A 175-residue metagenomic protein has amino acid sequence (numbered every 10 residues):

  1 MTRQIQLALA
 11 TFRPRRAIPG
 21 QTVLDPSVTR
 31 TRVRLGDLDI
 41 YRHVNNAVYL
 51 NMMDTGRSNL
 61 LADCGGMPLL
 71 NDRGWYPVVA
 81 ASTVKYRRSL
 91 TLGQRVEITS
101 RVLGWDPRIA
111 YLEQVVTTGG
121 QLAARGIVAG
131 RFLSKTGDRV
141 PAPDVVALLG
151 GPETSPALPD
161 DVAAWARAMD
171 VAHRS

Functional and structural regions predicted by a protein language model:
M1-A17, L90-R95, R101-S175: HotDog/MaoC-like acyl-thioester-processing domains
T2-N59, D160-S175: Catalytic strand-loop segment that frames the active site of acyl-thioester-processing enzymes
L24-V28, G74, A81: Sequence-level motif detector for i,i+2 pairs with an aromatic at +2
R30-R34, K85, R131: Generic structural detector for well-ordered beta-strands
I40-H43, R88, Q94: Short histidine-centered beta-strand/loop micro-motifs that create catalytic or ligand/metal-coordination sites
L61-G66: Membrane-helix exit/interface motif
P68-P77: Short, basic/aromatic beta-hairpin or loop at an interaction surface
A80-Y86: Short structured motifs
